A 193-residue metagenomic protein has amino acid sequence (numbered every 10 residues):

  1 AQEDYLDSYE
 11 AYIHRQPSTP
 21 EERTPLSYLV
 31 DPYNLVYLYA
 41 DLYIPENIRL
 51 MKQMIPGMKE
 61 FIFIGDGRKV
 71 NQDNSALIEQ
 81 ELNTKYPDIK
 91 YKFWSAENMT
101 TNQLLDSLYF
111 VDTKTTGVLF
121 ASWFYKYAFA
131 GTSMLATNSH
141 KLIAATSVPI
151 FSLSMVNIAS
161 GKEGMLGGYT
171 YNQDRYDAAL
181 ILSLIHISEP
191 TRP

Functional and structural regions predicted by a protein language model:
A1, E60-G65, K90-W94, K114-A130 (+1 more regions): Periplasmic-binding protein-like
A1-D4, L135-E163: Venus flytrap/periplasmic-binding-protein-like
A1-Q16, Y125-A130, A136-T137: Beta-alpha junction/loop-to-helix N-cap segments that form part of ligand/metal-binding clefts
S8-P45, K162-D177: Short beta-strand elements at the ligand-binding edges of bilobed clamshell
S18, S75-I78, L104-L105, G131-L142 (+1 more regions): Well-ordered, non-membrane alpha-helical segments in soluble/globular domains
S27-L82, R192: An alpha-beta-alpha
Q103-T116: Short, well-structured alpha-helical segments in soluble
L182-P193: Residue-level detector of conserved catalytic or cofactor/ligand-binding positions in enzyme active sites
